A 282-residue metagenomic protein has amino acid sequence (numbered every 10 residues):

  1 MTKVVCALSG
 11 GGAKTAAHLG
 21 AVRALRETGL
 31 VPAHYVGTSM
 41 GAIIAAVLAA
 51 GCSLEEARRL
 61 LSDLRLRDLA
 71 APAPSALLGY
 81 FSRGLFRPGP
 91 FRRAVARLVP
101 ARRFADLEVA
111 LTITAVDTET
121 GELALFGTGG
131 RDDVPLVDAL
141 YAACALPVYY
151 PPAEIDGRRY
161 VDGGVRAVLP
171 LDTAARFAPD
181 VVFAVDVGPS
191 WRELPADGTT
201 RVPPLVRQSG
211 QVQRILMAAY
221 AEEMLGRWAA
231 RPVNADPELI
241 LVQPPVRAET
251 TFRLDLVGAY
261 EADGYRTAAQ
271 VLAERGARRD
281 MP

Functional and structural regions predicted by a protein language model:
M1-Y35: Helix-rich "cap/lid" substructures immediately adjacent to catalytic or cofactor-binding pockets
T2-V4, L54-A94, V116-T118, E122-L123 (+2 more regions): Non-catalytic peripheral regions of patatin-like phospholipases
S9, P32-A50: Catalytic nucleophile loop
G11, A21, G41, I113 (+6 more regions): Conserved small-residue
T15-H18, A42, A167-L171: Short glycine/serine/threonine-rich phosphate/pyrophosphate-binding segments that cradle anionic phosphate groups
V99-T112: A short alpha-helix-loop-beta-strand transition element characteristic of N-terminal alpha/beta dinucleotide-binding
L111-D117, P151: Short beta-strand scaffold segments in enzyme catalytic cores
P135-T173: ATP/pyrophosphate-binding catalytic subdomain of soluble kinases
